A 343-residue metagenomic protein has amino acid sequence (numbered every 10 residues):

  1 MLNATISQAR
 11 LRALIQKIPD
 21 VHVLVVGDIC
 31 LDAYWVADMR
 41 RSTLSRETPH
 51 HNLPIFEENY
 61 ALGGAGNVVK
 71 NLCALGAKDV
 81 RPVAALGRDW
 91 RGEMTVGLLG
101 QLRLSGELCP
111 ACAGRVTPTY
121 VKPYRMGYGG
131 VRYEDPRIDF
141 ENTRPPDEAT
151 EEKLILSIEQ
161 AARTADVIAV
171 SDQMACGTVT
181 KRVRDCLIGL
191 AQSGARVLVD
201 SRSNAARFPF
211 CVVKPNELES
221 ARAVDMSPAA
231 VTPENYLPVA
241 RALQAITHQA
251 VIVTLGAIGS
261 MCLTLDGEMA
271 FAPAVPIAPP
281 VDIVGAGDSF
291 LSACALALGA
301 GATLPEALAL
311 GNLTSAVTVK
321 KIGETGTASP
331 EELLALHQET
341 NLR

Functional and structural regions predicted by a protein language model:
M1-K17: Short coil-to-helix leader/linker segments, especially the first N-terminal amphipathic alpha-helix with its helix
L2-T5, H22-V23, L31-V167, L333-R343: Conserved N-terminal subdomain of the carbohydrate kinase-like
V26, A169-V170, L198, K214: Generic enzyme active-site microenvironment
I29, Q173, S289: Active-site metal-binding loops of divalent metal-dependent hydrolases
T164-T178: Short acidic, glycine-rich surface-loop motifs adjacent to enzyme active sites
V170, V183, L187, V199 (+5 more regions): Extended, hydrophobic alpha-helical segments in both membrane/secreted and soluble proteins
A175-M269: Conserved phosphate/ATP/ADP-binding segment of small-molecule kinases
I246-A250, V275-T340: Conserved post-catalytic alpha-helical subdomain immediately downstream of the catalytic base and nucleotide-binding
